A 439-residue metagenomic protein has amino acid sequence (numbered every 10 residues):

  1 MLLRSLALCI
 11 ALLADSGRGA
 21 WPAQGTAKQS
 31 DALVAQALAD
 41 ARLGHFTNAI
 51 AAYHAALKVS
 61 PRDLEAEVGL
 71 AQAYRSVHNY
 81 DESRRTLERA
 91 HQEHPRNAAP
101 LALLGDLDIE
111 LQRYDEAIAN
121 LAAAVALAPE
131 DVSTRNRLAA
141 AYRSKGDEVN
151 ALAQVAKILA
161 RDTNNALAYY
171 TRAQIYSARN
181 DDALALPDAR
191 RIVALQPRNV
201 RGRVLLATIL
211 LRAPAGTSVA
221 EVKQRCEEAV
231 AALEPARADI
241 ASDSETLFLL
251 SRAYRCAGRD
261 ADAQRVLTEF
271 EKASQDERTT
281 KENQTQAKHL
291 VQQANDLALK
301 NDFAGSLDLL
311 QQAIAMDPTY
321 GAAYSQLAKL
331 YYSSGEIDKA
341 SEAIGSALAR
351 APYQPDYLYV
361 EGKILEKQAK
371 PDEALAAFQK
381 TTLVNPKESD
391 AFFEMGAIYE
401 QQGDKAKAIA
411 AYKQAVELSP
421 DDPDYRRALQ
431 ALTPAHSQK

Functional and structural regions predicted by a protein language model:
Q29-A55, V59, S76, E110 (+1 more regions): Alpha-helical segment of the N-proximal tetratricopeptide repeat
S30, L64-E65, A98-A99, V132-S133 (+9 more regions): Helix-start (N-cap) detector for alpha-helical repeat units in TPR-like alpha-solenoids, especially tetratricopeptide
R42-L43, S76-V77, E110-L111, S144-K145 (+8 more regions): Register position in tetratricopeptide repeats
A55-A56, R89-A90, A123-A124, K157-I158 (+7 more regions): Canonical positions in the second alpha-helix
V59, E93, L127, R161 (+7 more regions): Structural marker of alpha-solenoid helical repeat scaffolds
